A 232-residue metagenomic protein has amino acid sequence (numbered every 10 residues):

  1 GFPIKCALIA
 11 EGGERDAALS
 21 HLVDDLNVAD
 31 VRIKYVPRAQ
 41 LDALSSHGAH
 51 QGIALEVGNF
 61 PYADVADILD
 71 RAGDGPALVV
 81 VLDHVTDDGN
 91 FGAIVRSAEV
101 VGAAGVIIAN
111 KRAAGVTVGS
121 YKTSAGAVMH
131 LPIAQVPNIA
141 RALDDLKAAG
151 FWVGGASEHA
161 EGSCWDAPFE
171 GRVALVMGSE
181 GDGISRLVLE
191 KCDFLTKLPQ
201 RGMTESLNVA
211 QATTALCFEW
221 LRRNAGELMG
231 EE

Functional and structural regions predicted by a protein language model:
G1-D70, E232: N-terminal positively charged helical leader segments and presequences
P37, D83, A109-N110, L131 (+3 more regions): Short beta->alpha connector loops at strand-helix junctions that form conserved, small/polar/Pro-enriched
P76-A125: Hydrophobic, well-structured mid-protein blocks that either form specific transmembrane helices
T86-I94, N138, L207-Q211: Amphipathic alpha-helical repeat scaffolds
V100, K122-A127, R186-E232: Structured adenosyl-cofactor binding patch, chiefly the S-adenosyl-L-methionine
A104-G162: Histidine/lysine/aspartate-rich catalytic loop segments that bind and position anionic ligands
G154-N208: Active-site/ligand-binding-proximal alpha/beta "capping" segment
